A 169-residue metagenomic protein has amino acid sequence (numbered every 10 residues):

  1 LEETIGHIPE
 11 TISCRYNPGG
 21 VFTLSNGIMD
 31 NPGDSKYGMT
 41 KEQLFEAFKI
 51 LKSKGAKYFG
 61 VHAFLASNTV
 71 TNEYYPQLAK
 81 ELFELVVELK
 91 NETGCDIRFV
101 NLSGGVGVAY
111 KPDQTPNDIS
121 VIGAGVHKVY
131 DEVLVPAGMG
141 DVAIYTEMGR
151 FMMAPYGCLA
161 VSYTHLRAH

Functional and structural regions predicted by a protein language model:
L1-F99, V108, V129: Active-site-proximal beta-alpha core segment in soluble small-molecule metabolic enzymes
T71-L85, T115-G123, C158-S162: Short, electropositive alpha-helical surface patch
L89, D96, M148, S162-Y163: Generic recognition of flexible, low-complexity loop/linker segments
A109, T115-L159: Anionic-ligand-binding alpha/beta catalytic cores of soluble enzymes and soluble regulatory domains that recognize
T164-H169: Conserved small/polar residues in nucleotide/adenosyl-binding loops
